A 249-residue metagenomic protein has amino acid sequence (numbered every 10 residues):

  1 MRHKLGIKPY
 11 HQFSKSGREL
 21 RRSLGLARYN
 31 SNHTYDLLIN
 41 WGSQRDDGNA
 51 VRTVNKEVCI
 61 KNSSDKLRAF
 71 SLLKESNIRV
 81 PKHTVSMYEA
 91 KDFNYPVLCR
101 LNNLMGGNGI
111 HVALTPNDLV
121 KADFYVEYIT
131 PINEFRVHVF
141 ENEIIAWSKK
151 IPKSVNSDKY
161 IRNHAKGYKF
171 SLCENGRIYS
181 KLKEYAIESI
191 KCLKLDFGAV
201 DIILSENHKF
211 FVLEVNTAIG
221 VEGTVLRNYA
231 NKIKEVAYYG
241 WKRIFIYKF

Functional and structural regions predicted by a protein language model:
M1-I7, N32-H33, Q44-D46, A50-S148 (+3 more regions): Active-site nucleotide/adenylate-binding loops and adjacent lid/helix of ATP-dependent enzymes
M1-Y29, S71: Short, charged N-terminal beta->alpha structural module
R21-L24, L73, V137, I190: A generic structural signal for well-ordered alpha-helical segments
G25-R28, N77, K194: Glycine-centered loop/turn motif at secondary-structure junctions
I39-S43: Redox-cofactor binding/interface segments in oxidoreductases and associated redox assembly factors
L98, A199, V212: Generic enzyme active-site microenvironment
Y128-K166, K183-A199, L204-K209, T217-G223: Phosphate-binding core of ATP-grasp and ATP-grasp-like enzymes
R177, K191-L195, L204-F249: C-terminal active-site "lid" helix and adjoining low-complexity regulatory extension at the edge of ATP-using catalytic
